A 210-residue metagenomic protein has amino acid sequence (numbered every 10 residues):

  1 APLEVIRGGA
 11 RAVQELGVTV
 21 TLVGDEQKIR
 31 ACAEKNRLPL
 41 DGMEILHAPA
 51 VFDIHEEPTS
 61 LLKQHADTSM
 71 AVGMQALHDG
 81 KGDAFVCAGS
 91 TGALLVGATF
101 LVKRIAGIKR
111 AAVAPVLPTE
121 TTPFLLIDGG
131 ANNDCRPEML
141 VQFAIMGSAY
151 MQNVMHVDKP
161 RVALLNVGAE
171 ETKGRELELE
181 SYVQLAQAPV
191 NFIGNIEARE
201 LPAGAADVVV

Functional and structural regions predicted by a protein language model:
A1-G8, D67-G80, A84-A98, K109-V113 (+3 more regions): Short glycine/serine/threonine-rich phosphate/pyrophosphate-binding segments that cradle anionic phosphate groups
P2-E56: N-terminal glycine-rich anion-binding loop in soluble enzyme alpha/beta folds
L16-R30, N133-A198, D207-V208: Glycine-rich phosphate/diphosphate-binding loop of Rossmann-like nucleotide-binding domains
L16-V18, L40-D41, D79-D83, S90-T91 (+5 more regions): Short coil/turn connectors at secondary-structure junctions
V23-G24, E44-L46, C87-G89, V116-P118 (+2 more regions): Short beta-strand segments
L38-G82: Phosphate/nucleotide-donor binding subsite
V96-G130, Q187-I196: Short, acidic/small-residue loops that bind anionic groups at enzyme active sites
